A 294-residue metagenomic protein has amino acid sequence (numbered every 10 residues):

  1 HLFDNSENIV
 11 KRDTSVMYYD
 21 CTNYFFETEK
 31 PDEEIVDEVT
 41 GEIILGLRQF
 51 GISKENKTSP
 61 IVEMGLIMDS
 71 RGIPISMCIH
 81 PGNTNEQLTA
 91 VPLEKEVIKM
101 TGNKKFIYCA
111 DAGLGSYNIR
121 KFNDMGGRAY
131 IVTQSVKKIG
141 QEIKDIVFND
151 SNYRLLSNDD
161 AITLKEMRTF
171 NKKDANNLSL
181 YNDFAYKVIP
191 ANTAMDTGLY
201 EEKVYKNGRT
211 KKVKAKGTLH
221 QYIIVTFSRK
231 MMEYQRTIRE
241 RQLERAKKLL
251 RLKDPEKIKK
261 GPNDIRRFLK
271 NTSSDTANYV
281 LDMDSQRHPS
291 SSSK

Functional and structural regions predicted by a protein language model:
H1-K294: Anion-binding and metal-coordination hotspots
